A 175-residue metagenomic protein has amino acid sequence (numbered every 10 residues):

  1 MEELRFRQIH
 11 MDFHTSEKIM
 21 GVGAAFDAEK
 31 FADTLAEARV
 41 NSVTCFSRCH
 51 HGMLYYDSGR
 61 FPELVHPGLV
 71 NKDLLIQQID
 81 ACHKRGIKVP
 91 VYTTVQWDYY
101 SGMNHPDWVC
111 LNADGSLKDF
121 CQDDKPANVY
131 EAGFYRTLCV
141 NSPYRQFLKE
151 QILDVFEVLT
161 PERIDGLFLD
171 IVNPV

Functional and structural regions predicted by a protein language model:
M1-M53, I87: N-terminal structural segment of carbohydrate-active enzymes
R7-F26, Y56-D73, V129-E150: The substrate-binding groove and active-site-proximal loops of carbohydrate-active enzymes, especially glycoside
D12-H14, T44-M53, T93-Y100, F168-V175: Short, solvent-exposed turn/loop segments enriched in Gly/Ser/Thr/Pro and often Arg
D27-T34, N71-Q78, Q151, V155: A general structural detector for well-ordered alpha-helical segments in enzyme core domains, enriched
T34, A38, A81-R85, R136-I171: An active-site-proximal structural segment forming one wall of the substrate-binding cleft that immediately precedes
A36-K72, W97-G115, L159-T160: Aromatic-lined carbohydrate-binding/catalytic grooves of carbohydrate-active enzymes
Q78-Y92, W97: Hydrophobic or amphipathic alpha-helical targeting/insertion segments
V91, V95-L159: Active-site-adjacent "subsite" loops/lids of carbohydrate-active enzymes
